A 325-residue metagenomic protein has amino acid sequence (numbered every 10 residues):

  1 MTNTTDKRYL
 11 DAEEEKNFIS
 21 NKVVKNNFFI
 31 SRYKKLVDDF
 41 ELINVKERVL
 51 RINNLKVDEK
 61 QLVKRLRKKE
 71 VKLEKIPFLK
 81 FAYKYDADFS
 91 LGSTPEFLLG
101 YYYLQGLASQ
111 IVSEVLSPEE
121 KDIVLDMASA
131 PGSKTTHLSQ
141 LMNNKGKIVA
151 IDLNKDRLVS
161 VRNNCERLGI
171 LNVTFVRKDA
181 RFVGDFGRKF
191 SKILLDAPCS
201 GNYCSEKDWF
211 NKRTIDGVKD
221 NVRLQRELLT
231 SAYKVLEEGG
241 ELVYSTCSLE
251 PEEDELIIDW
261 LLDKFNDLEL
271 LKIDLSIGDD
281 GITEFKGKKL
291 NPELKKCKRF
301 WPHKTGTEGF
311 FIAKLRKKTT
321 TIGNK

Functional and structural regions predicted by a protein language model:
M1-K325: S-adenosylmethionine
